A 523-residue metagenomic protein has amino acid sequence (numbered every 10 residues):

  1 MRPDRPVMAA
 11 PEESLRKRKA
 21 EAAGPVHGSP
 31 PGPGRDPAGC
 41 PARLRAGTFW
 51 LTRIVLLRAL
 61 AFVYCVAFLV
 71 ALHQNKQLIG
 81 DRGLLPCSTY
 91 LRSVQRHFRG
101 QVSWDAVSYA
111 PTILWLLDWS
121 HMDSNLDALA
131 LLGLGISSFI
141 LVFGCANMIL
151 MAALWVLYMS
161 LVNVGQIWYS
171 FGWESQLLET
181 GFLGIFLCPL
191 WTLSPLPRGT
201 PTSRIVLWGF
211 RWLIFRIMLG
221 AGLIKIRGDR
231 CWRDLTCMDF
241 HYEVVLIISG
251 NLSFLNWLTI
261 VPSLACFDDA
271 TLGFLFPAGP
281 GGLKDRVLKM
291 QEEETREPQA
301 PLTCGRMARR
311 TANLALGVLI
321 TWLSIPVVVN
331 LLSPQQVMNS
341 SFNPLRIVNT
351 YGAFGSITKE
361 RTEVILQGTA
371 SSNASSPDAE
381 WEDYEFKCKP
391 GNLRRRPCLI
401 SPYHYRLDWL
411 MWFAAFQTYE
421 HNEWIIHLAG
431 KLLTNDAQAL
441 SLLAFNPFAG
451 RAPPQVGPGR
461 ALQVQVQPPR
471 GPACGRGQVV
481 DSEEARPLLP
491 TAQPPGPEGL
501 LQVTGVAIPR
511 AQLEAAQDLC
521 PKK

Functional and structural regions predicted by a protein language model:
R2-K523: Alpha-helical membrane-anchoring segments
